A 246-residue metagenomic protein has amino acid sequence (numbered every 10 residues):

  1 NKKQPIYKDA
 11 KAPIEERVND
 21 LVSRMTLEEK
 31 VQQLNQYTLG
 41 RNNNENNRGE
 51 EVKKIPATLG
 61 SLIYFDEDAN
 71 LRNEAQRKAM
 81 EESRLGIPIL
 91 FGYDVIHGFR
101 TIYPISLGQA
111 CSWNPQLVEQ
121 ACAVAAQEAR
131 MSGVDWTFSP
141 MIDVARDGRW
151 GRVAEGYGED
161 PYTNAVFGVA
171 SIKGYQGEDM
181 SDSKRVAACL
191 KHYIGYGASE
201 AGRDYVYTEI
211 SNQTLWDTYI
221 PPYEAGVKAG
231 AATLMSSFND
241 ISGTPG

Functional and structural regions predicted by a protein language model:
N1-G246: Glycoside hydrolase catalytic-domain context in secreted enzymes
